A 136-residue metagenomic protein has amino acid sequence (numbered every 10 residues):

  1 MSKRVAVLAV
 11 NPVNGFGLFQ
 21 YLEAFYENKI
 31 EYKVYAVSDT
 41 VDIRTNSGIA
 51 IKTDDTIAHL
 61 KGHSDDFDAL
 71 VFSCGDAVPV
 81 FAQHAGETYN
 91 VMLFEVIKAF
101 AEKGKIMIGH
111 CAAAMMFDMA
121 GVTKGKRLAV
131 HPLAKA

Functional and structural regions predicted by a protein language model:
M1-K103, M107, M115-M119, K124-G125 (+1 more regions): Extended, subdomain-level signal for the structured scaffold at the beginning of enzyme domains
C111: Catalytic nucleophile serine of serine hydrolases, specifically the conserved "nucleophile elbow" pentapeptide
V130-P132: Active-site oxyanion/phosphate-handling segment shared across diverse enzymes
